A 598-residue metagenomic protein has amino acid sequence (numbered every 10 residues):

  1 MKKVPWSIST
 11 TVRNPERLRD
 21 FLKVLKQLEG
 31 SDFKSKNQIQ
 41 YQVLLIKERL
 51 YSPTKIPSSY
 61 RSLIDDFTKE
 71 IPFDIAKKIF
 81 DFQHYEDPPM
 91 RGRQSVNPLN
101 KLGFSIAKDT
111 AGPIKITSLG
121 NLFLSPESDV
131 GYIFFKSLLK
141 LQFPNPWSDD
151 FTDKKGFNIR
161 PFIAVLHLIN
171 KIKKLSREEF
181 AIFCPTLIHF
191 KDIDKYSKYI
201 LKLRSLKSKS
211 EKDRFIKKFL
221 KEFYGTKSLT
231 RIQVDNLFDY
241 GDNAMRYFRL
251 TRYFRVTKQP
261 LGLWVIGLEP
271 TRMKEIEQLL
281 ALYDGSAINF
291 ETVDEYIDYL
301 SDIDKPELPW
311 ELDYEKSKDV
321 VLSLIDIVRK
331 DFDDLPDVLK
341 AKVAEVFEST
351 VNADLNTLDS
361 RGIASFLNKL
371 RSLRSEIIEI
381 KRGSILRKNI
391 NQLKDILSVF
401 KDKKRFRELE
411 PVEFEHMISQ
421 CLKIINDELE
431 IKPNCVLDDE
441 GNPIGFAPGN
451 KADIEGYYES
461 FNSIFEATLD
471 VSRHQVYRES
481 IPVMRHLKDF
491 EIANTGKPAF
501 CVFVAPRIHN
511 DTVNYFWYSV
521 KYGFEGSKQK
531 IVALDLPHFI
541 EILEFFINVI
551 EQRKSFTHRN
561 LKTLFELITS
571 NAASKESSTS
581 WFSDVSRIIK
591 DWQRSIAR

Functional and structural regions predicted by a protein language model:
M1-K381, R387: Donor-sugar nucleotide-binding helix/loop cap in glycosyltransferases
E348, N352, K369-R594: Catalytic core segments in nucleotide and nucleic-acid processing enzymes
I596-R598: Long, compositionally biased intrinsically disordered regions
